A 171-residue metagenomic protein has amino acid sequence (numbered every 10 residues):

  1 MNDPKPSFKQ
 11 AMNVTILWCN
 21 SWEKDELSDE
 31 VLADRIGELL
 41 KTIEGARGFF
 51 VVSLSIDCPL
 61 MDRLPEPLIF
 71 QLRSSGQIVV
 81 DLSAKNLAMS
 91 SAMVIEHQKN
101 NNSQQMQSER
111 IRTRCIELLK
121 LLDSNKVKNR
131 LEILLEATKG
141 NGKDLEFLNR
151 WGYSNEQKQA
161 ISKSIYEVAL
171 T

Functional and structural regions predicted by a protein language model:
M1-E26, K126-T171: Low-complexity intrinsically disordered segments
N2-K5, K9, E26, L40 (+5 more regions): Alpha-solenoid helical-repeat scaffolds
A11-W18, G45-L54, M89-M93: Amphipathic alpha-helical elements of HEAT/ARM-like alpha-solenoid repeat scaffolds that form extended
D29-L32, I36, S75, N100-S108: Alpha-helical rod/repeat scaffolding segments in eukaryotic adaptors/tethers and long-chain four-helix cytokines
L32-R73: A glycine-rich, hydrophobic loop/mini-helix early in the fold
I43-R47, D57-L60, V79, L122-N129 (+1 more regions): Short secondary-structure junctions and interdomain/linker hinges
S55, M61-K99: Aromatic- and glycine-enriched beta-alpha-beta binding-site module
L87-R150: Conserved binding-pocket/active-site segment within a compact domain
